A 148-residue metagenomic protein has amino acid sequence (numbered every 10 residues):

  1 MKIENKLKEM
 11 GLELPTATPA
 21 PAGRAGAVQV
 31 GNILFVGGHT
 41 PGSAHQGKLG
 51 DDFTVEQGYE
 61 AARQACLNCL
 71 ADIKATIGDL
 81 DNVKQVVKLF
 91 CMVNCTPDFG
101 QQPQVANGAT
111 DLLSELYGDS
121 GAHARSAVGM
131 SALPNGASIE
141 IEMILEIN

Functional and structural regions predicted by a protein language model:
M1-N148: Short, polar/acidic, helix-capping and beta-turn segments at strand->helix junctions that line the mouths
